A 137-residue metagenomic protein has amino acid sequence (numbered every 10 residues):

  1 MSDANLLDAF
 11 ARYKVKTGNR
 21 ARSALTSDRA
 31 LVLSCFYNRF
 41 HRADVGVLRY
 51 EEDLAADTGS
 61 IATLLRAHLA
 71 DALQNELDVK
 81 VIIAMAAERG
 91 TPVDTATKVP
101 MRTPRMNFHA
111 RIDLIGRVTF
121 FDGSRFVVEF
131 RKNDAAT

Functional and structural regions predicted by a protein language model:
M1-A136: Short helix-coil boundary/hinge micro-motifs
